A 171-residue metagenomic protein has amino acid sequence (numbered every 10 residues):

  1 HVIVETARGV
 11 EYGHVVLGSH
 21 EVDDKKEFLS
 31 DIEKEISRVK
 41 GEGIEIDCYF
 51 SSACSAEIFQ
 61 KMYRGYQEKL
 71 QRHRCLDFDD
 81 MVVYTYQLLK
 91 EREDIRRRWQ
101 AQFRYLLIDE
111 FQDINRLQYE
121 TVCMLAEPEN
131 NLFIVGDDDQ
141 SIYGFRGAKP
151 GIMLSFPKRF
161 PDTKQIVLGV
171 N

Functional and structural regions predicted by a protein language model:
H1-S37, K61, G151-S155: Conserved P-loop NTPase-based nucleic-acid remodeling module centered on helicase motor cores
T6, V16-H20, V39, Y66-H73 (+2 more regions): Alpha-helix C-capping/helix-to-loop hinge sites
I36, S51-S155, V167-V170: Conserved helicase NTPase motor core
K40-I44, A126: Short alpha-helix boundary/capping elements
C48-S51, R159: Polyanion-engaging groove/track-forming segments
F160-I166: Interdomain hinge/linker at the junction between the two RecA-like core domains of SF2 helicases
